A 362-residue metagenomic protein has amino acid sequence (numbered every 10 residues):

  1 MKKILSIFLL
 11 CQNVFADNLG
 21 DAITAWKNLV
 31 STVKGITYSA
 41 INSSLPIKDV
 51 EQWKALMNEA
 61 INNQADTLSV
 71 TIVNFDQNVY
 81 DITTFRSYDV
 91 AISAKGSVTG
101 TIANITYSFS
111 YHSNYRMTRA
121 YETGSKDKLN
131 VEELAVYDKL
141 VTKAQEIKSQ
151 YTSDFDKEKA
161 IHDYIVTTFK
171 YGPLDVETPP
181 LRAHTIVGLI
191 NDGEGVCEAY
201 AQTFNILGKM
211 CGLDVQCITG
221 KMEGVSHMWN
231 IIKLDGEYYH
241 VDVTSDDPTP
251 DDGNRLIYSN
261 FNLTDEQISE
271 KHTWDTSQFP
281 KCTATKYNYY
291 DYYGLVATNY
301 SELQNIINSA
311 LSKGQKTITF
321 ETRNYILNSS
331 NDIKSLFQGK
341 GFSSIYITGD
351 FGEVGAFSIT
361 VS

Functional and structural regions predicted by a protein language model:
M1-D17: Sec-dependent N-terminal signal peptides of Gram-positive bacterial secreted proteins and lipoproteins
D17-T142, S312-G314, N328-N331, F337 (+1 more regions): Linear, non-domain "peripheral" regions
N130-L189: Secondary-structure boundary elements
V131, N191-G195, C217-T219: Alpha-helix capping and helix-loop boundary segments enriched in small/acidic/polar residues
T167-G172, V176, G195-C197, K221-V225 (+2 more regions): Solvent-exposed loop/turn segments at secondary-structure junctions within structured extracellular/periplasmic domains
I186-Y200: A short, highly charged nucleic-acid-interacting micro-segment common to nuclease and nuclease-linked defense proteins
A199-E266: Hydrophobic/aromatic-rich core segments of domains that either
E237-I333: His-Asp-centered catalytic microenvironments across diverse enzyme cores, prominently the transglutaminase-like
